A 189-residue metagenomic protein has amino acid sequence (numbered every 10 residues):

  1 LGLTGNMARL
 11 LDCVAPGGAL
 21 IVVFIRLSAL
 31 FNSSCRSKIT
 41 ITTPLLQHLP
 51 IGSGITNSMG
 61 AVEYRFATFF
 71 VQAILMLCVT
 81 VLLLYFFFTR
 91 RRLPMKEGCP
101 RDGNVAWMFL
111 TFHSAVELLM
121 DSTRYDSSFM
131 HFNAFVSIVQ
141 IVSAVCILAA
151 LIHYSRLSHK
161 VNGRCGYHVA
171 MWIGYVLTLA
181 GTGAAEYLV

Functional and structural regions predicted by a protein language model:
L1-V189: A feature for loop-to-transmembrane-helix boundaries and adjacent hydrophobic helices in multi-pass integral membrane
